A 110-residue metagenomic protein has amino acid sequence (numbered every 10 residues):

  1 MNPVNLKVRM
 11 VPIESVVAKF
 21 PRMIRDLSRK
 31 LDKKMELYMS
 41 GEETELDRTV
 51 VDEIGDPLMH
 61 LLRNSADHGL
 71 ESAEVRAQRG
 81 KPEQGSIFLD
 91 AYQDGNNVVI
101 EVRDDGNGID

Functional and structural regions predicted by a protein language model:
M1-D110: Charged, alpha-helical coiled-coil and linker scaffolds that mediate dimerization/oligomerization and interdomain
